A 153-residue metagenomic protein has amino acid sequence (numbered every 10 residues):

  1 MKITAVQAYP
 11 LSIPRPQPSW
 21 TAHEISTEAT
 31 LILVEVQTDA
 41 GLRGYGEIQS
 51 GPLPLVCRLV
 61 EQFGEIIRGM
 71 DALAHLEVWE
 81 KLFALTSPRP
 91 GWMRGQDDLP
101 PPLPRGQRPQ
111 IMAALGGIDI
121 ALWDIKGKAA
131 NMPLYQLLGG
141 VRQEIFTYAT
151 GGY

Functional and structural regions predicted by a protein language model:
M1-Q49: Structured beta-strand/loop patches that form or line metal/cofactor-binding pockets in enzymes
Y9-S12, P88, Y153: Active-site/binding-pocket entry motifs
P14-Q17, T86-S87, F146-T147: Short, solvent-exposed polar/charged micro-motifs at secondary-structure junctions
L31-L33, G117, E144: Broad gene-expression machinery/nucleic-acid interaction feature
Q37-A129: Metal- or metallocofactor-binding catalytic centers and their adjacent structured scaffolds across diverse enzyme
L137-R142: Flexible hinge/switch segments at interdomain interfaces of large molecular machines
E144-Y153: Active-site mouth loops of central-metabolism enzymes
